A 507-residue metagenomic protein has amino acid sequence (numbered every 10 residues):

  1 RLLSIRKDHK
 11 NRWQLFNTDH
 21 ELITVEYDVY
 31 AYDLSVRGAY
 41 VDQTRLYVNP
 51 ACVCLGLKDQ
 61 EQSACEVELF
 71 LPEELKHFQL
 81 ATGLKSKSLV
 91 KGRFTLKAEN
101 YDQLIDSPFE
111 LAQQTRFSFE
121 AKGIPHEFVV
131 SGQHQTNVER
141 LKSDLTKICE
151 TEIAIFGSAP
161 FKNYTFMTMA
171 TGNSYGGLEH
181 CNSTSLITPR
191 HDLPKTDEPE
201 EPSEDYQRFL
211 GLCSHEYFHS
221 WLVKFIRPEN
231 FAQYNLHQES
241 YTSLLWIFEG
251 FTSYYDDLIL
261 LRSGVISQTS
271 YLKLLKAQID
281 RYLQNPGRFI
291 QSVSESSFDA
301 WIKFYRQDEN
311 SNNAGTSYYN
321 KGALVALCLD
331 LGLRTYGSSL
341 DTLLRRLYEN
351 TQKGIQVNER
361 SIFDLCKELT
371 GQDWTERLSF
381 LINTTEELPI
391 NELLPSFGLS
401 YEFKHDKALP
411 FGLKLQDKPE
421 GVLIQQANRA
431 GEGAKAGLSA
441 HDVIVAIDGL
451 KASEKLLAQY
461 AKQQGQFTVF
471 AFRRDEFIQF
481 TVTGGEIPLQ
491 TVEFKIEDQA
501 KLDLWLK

Functional and structural regions predicted by a protein language model:
L2-F161, S174, H191, K195: Non-catalytic architectural context of zinc metalloproteases
E61, Q135-K147, S203-E204, R208 (+10 more regions): Soluble non-cytosolic domains of exported or imported proteins
E66, K147-T151, F251, V325-C328 (+2 more regions): Amphipathic alpha-helical segments that form well-ordered structural scaffolds and often line/cohere around active
L75, F156-P160, E216-F225, E229 (+6 more regions): A generic secondary-structure signal for well-formed alpha-helical elements
V90-L111, R116-S118, C213, Y217 (+2 more regions): Secretory-pathway-linked proteins and extracytosolic
T115-L245: Juxtacatalytic substrate-recognition/specificity segment
T184-D192, F225-I226, H237-R288, E476: Post-HExxH zinc-binding segment in Zn-dependent metallohydrolases
D256, I266-K507: C-terminal recognition in membrane/secretory proteostasis and scaffolding
